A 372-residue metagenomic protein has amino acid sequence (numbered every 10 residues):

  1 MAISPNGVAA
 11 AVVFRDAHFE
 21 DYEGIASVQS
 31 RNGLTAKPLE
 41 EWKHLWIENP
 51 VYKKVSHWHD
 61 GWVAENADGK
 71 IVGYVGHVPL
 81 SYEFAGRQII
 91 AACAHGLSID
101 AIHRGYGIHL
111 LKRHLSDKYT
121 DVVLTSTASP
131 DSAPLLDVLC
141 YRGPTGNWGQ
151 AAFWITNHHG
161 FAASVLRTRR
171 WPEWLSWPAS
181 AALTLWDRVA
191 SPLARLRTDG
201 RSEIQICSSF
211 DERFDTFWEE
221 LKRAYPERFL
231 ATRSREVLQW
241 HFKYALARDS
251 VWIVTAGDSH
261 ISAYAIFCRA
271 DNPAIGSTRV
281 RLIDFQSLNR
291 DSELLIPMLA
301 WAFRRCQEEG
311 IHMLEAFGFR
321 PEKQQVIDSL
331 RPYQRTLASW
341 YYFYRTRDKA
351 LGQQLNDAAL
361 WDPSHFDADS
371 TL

Functional and structural regions predicted by a protein language model:
M1-E20, L183-E212: Conserved N-terminal entry element of GNAT/NAT acetyltransferase domains
A2-N6, A11, H44, D121-S191 (+3 more regions): Active-site/acyl-donor-binding loops of N-acyltransferases
V12-L97, E203-Q286: A conserved beta-strand-loop-helix scaffold within acyl/acetyltransferase catalytic domains
A91, I108-L111, S129, L299: Amphipathic alpha-helical segments in well-structured domains
L97-D100, T120: The substrate-binding groove and active-site-proximal loops of carbohydrate-active enzymes, especially glycoside
I99-H109, L288-P297: Conserved glycine-rich acetyl-CoA-binding loop
